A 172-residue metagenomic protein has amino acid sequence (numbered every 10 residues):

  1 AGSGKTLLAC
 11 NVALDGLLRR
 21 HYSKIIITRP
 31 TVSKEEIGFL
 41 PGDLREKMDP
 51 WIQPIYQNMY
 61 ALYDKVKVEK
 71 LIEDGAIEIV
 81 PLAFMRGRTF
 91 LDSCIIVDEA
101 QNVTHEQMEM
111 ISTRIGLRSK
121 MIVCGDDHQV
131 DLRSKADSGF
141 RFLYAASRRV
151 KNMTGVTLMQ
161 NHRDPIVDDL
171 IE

Functional and structural regions predicted by a protein language model:
A1-V97, Q101-E172: Conserved helicase motor core of SF1/SF2 NTP-dependent helicases
